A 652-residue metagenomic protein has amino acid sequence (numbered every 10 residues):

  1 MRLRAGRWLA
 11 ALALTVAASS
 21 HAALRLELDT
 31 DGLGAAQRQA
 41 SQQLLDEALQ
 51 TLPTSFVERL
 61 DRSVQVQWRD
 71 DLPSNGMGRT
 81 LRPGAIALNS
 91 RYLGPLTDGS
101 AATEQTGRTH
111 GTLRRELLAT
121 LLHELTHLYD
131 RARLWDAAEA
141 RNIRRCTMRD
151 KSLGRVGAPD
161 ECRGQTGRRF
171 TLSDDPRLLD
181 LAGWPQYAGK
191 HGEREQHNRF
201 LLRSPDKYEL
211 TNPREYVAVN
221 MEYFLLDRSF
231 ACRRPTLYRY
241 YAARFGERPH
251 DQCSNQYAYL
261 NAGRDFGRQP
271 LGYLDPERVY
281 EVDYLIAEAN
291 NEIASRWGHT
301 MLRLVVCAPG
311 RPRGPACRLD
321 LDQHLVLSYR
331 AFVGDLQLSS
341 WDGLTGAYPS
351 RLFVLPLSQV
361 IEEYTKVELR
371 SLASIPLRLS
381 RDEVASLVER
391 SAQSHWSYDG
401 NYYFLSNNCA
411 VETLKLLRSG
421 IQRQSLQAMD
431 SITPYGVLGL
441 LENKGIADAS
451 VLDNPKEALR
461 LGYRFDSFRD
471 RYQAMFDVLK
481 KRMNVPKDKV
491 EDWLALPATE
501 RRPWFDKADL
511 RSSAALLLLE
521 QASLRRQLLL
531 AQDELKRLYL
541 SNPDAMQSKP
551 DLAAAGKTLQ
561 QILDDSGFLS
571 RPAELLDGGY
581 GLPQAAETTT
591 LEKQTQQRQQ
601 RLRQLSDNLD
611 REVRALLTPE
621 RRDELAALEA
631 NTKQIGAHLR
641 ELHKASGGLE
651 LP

Functional and structural regions predicted by a protein language model:
M1-L9: Bacterial N-terminal signal peptides that target proteins for export
A17-H21: N-terminal signal peptide c-region/cleavage motif recognized by signal peptidases
A23-G99, D160-G164: Auxiliary, metal-adjacent structural segments of Zn-dependent hydrolase domains
D29-Q39, T103-E116, R203-Y208, A287-N291 (+2 more regions): Second-shell loop/turn segments in exported
R79-A87, Y92-T120, R278-L369, Y403 (+1 more regions): Glycine-rich catalytic cores of cysteine/serine-nucleophile enzymes that process amide/ester linkages in cell-envelope
S100-T106, E116, R131, D136-E209 (+3 more regions): Activation targets extended, charge/polar-rich intrinsically disordered C-terminal tails
T120-A132: Catalytic glutamate of the conserved HExxH
A188-N198, G272-V279, A294-S295, H299 (+1 more regions): Active-site-adjacent bridging/hinge elements
